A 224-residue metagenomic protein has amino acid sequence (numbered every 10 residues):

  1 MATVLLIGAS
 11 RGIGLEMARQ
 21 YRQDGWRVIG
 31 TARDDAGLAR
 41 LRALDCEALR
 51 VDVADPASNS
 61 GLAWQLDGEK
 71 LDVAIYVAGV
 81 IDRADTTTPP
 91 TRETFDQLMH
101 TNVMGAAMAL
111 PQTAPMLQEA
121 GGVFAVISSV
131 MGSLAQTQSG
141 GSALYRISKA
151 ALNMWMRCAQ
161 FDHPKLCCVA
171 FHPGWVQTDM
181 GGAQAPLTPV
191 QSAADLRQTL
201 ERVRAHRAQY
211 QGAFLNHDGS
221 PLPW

Functional and structural regions predicted by a protein language model:
V4-G8: Conserved N-terminal Rossmann-fold NAD(P)-binding element of oxidoreductases
S10, G14-Q20: N-terminal Rossmann NAD(P)H-binding glycine-rich loop of SDR-like oxidoreductase domains
D24-A39: Conserved glycine-rich Rossmann-like NAD(P)H-binding loop of the short-chain dehydrogenase/reductase
A43-A57: Rossmann-fold cofactor-recognition segment
V53-E69: Conserved Rossmann-fold cofactor-binding substructure of NAD(P)-dependent oxidoreductases
V80, A84-M99, A107-M108, A120-F161: Catalytic loop of short-chain dehydrogenase/reductase
A170-P173, G182-W224: C-terminal helical subdomain
